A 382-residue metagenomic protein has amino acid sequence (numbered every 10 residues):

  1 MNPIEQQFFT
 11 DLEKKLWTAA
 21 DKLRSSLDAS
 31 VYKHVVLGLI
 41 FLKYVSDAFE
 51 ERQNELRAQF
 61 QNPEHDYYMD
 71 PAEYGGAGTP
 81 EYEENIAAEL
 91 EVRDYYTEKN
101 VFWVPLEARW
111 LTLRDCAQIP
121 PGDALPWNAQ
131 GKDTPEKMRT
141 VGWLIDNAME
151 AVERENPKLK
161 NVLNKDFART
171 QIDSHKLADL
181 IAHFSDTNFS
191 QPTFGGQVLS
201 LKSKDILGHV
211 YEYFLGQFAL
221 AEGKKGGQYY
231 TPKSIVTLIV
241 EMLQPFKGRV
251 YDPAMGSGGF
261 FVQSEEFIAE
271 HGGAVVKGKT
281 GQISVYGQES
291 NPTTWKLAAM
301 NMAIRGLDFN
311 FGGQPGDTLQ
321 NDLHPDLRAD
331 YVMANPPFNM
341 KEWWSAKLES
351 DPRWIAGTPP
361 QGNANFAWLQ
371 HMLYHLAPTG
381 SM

Functional and structural regions predicted by a protein language model:
M1-F246, N310-L323: Non-catalytic, mostly N-terminal accessory regions of nucleic-acid modification and defense proteins
N2, T170, S200, A254 (+3 more regions): Hydrophobic alpha-helical scaffolding
Q7, D11-T18, I40, D205 (+9 more regions): Generic recognition of stable, solvent-exposed alpha-helical segments in well-folded globular domains
K15, K22, V31-Y44, I239 (+3 more regions): Conserved Class I SAM-dependent methyltransferase catalytic core
K225-A334, N339-W343, S350: Conserved S-adenosyl-L-methionine
F338-A367, T379-S381: Mobile active-site "lid"/loop adjacent to the S-adenosyl-L-methionine
